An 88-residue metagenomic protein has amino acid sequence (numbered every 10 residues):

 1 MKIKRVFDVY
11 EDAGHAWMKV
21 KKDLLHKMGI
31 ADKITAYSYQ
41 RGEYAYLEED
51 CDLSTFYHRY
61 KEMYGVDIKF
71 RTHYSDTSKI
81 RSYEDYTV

Functional and structural regions predicted by a protein language model:
K2-F7, A31-I34, K69-F70: Intrinsically disordered, low-complexity boundary segments flanking structured domains
K2-L24: The feature represents the first ordered module of a protein
D8-Y10, Y37, H73: Homeobox/homeodomain signature
A16-R41: A short, structured beta-strand/loop element
Y39-E49: A short, exposed loop/beta-hairpin motif centered on an aromatic-Gly-Thr core
E48-V88: Short, compact, well-ordered microdomains
